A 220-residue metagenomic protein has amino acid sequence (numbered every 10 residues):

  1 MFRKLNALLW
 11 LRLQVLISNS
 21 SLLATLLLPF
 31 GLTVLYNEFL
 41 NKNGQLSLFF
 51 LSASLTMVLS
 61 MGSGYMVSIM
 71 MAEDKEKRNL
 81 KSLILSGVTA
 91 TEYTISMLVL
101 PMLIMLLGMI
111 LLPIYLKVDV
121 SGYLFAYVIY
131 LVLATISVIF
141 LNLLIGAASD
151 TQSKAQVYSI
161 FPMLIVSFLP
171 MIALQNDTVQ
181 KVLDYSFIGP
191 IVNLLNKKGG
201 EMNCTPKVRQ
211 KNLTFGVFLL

Functional and structural regions predicted by a protein language model:
M1-L22: N-terminal Sec/SRP start-transfer signal
V15-K42, F50-M66, Y158-A173, Q210-L219: Hydrophobic alpha-helical transmembrane segments of multi-pass membrane transport/permease proteins
N37, N41, S68-A72, L112 (+2 more regions): Membrane-water interface at transmembrane helix exits
S47-P113: Hydrophobic alpha-helical transmembrane segments of multi-pass membrane transport proteins
L112-A126, A148, D177, N193: Short helix-loop junctions at transmembrane helix boundaries
V132-L169: A structural motif at transmembrane helix-loop-helix junctions in multipass membrane proteins
P170-L220: Terminal transmembrane helical anchor/hairpin motif
